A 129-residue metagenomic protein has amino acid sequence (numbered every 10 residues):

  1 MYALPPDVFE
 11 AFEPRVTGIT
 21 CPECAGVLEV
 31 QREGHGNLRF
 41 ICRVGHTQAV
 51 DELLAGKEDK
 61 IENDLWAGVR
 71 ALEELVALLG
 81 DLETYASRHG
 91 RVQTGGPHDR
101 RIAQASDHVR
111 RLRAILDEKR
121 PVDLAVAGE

Functional and structural regions predicted by a protein language model:
P14-G18, L38: Short metal-coordination and nucleic-acid-contact micro-motifs, chiefly zinc-binding Cys/His arrays
C21-A25, R39-C42: Short cysteine-rich clusters marking metal-coordination/redox-active sites
V30-G34, D51-L53: Short Cys/His-rich "knuckle" micro-motifs
G36-Q48: Cysteine-rich micro-motifs
H46-D64: Short metal-binding segments enriched for Cys and/or His
L65-G68, L72-A86, A105, L112: Non-transmembrane amphipathic alpha-helical segments
V92-A103, A127: Short, charged, amphipathic alpha-helical segments
Q104-V122: Amphipathic alpha-helical coiled-coil segments
